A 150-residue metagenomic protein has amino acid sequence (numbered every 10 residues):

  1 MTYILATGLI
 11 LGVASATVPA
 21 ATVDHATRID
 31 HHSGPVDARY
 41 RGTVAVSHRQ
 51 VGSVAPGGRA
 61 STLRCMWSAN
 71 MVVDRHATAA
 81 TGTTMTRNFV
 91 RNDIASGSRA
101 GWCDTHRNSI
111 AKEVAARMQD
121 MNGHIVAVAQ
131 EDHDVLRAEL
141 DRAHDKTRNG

Functional and structural regions predicted by a protein language model:
Y3-I4, V18-D37, Q130-G150: A structural "domain/chain start" motif
I4-V13: Sec-dependent N-terminal signal peptides
T17-T83: N-terminal secretory signal peptides
S61-T62, R91-A95, K112: Short, surface-exposed linear patches
G82-G101: A short, surface-exposed beta-strand/turn
R99-G150: Compositionally biased, intrinsically disordered linkers/stalks adjacent to structured regions
